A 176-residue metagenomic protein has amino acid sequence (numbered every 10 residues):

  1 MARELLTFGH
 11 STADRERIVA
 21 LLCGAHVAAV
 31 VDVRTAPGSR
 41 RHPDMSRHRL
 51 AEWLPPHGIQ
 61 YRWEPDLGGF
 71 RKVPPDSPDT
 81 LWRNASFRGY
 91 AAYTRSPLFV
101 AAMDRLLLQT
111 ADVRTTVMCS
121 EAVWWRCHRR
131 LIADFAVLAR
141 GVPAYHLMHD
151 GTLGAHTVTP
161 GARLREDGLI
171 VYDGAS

Functional and structural regions predicted by a protein language model:
M1-S176: Residues lining hydrophobic/aromatic ligand-binding pockets adjacent to catalytic sites
